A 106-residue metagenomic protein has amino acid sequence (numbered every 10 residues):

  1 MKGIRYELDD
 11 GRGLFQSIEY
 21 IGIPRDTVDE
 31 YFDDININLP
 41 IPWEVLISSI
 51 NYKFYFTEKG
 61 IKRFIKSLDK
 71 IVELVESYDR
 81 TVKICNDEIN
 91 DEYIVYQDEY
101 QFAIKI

Functional and structural regions predicted by a protein language model:
M1-K59: Long, contiguous N-terminal structural blocks used for assembly/anchoring
D33, I65, Q101-A103: Compositionally biased, low-structure terminal segments
S49-V75, R80: Contiguous, amphipathic alpha-helical segments that mediate oligomerization or scaffolding in large protein assemblies
E73-I106: Acidic, proline/glycine-rich low-complexity IDRs
